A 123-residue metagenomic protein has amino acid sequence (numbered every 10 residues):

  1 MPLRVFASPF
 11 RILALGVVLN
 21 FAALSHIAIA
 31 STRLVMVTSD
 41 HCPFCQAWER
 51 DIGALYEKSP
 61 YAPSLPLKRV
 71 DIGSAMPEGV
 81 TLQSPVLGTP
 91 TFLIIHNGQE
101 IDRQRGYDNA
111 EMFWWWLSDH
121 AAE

Functional and structural regions predicted by a protein language model:
P2-A14: Bacterial N-terminal signal peptides that target proteins for export
R11-A23: Bacterial N-terminal signal peptides
L24-A30: Sec/Tat signal peptide C-region and signal peptidase I cleavage site
V37, P60-P77: Thiol-based oxidoreductase modules, predominantly thioredoxin-like and allied folds used for disulfide exchange
T38-F44, G88: Short pre-active-site segment immediately N-terminal to redox-active cysteine/selenocysteine motifs in thiol-based
Q46-Y61: Typically the conserved alpha-helix immediately C-terminal to a functionally engaged Cys/Sec in thioredoxin-like
G88-R103: A short, hydrophobic beta-strand/beta-hairpin element that forms part of a small beta-sheet core
D108-E123: Thiol-/selenol-based redox modules, centered on thioredoxin-like and closely related oxidoreductase domains
